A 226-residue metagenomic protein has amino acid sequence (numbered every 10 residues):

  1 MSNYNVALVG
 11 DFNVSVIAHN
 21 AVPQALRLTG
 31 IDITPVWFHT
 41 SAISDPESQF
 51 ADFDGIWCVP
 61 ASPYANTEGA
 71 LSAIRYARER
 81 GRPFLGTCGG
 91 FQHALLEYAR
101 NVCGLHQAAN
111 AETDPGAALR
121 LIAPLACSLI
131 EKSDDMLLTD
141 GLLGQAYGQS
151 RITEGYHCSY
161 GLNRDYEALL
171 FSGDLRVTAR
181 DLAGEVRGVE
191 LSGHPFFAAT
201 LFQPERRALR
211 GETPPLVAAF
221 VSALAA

Functional and structural regions predicted by a protein language model:
M1-R151, Y156-D174, T178-G193, L201-A226: N-terminal beta1-alpha1 cap of cysteine-dependent amidohydrolase-like domains
